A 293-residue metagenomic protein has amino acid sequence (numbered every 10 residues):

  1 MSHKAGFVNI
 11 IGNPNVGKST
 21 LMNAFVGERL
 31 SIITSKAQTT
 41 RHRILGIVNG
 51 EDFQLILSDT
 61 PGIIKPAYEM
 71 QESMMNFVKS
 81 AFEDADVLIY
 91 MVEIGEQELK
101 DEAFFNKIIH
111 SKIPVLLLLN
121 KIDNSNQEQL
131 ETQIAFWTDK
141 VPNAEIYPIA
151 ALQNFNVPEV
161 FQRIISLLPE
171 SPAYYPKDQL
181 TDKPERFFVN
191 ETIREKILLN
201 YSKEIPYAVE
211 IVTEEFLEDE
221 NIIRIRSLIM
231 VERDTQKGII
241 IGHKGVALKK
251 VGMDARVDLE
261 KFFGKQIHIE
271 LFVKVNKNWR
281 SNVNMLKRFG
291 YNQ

Functional and structural regions predicted by a protein language model:
M1-N76, S80-F82: Conserved G1/Walker A P-loop phosphate-binding module
G17, N156, A247: Conserved glycine(s) of the Walker
S31-I33, K100, P172-P176, L199-I211: Active-site phosphate-binding and catalytic loops of NTP-dependent enzymes
T40, I63-K65, Q97-E98, S125-N126 (+1 more regions): Catalytic P-loop NTPase motifs of RecA-like helicase/translocase cores
D52, N76-A144, L217-D219: Conserved C-terminal guanine-recognition region of P-loop GTPase G domains, centered on the G4
D59, N120, A150: Active-site glycine-centered loops adjacent to acidic/histidine catalytic or metal-binding residues that shape
P114, D123-T181: Canonical P-loop GTPase G-domain recognition
E185-Q293: P-loop NTP-binding site
